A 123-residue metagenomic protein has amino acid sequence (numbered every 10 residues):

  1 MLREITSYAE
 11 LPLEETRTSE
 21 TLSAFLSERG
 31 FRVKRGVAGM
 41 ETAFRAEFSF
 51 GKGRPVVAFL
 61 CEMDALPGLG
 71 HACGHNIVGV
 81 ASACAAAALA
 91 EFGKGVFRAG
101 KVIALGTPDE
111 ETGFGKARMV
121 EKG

Functional and structural regions predicted by a protein language model:
M1-I103: Acidic/His- and Gly-rich active-site-bordering loop/insert found across diverse amide/peptide-bond hydrolases
R98, I103-G123: Fold-level recognition of mixed alpha/beta catalytic cores in primary-metabolism enzymes, strongest
